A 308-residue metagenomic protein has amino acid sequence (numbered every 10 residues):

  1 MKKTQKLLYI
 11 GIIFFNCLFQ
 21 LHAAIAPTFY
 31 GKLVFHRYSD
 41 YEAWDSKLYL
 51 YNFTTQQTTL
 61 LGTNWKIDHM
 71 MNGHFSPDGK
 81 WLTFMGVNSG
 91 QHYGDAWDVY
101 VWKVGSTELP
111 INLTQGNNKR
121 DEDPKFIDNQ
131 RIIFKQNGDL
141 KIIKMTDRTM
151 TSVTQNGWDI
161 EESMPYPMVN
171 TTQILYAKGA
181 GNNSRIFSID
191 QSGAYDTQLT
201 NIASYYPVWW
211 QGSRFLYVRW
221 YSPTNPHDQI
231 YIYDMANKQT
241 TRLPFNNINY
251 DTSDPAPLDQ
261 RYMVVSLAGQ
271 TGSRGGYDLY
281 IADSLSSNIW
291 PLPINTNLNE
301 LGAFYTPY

Functional and structural regions predicted by a protein language model:
M1-L8: Bacterial N-terminal signal peptides that target proteins for export
Y9-C17: Bacterial N-terminal signal peptides
A23-Y308: Sequence signature of WD/YWTD-type beta-propeller architectures
